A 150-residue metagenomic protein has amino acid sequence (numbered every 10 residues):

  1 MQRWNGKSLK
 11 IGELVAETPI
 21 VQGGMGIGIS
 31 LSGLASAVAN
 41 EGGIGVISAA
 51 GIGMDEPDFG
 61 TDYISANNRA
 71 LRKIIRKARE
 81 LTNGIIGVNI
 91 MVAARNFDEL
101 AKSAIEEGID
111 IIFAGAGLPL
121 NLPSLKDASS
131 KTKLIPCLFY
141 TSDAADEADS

Functional and structural regions predicted by a protein language model:
M1-S142: Active-site entrance/lid segments in N-terminal catalytic domains of soluble metabolic enzymes
Y140-S150: Single conserved hydrophobic/aromatic residue that forms the stacking wall/gate of nucleotide- or nucleobase-binding
